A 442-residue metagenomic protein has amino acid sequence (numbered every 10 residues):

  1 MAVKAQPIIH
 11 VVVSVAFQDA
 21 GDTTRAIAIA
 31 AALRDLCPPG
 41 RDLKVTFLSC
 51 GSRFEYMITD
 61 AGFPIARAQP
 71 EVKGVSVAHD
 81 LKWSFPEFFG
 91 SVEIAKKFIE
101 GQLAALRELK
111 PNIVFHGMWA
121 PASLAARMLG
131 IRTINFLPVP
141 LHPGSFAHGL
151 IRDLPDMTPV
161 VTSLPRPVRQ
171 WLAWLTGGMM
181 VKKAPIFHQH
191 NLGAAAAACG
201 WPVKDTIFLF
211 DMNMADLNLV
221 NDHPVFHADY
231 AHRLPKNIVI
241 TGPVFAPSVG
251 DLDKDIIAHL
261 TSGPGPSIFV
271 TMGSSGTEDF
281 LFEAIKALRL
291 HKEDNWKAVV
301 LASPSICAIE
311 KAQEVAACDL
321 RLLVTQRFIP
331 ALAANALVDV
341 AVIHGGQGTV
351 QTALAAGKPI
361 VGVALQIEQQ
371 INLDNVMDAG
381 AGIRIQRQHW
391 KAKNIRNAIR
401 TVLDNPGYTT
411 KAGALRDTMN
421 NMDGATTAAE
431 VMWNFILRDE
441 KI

Functional and structural regions predicted by a protein language model:
M1-A5, L192-P202, T241-A258: Short N-terminal or domain-adjacent regulatory/targeting segments
M1-R169, E283, L288-I442: Glycosyltransferase specificity loop/lid
V3, L209-D211, Y230, A258-L260 (+1 more regions): Short secondary-structure boundary/capping segments
A5-H10, M214-A215, G263-S267: A short, charged/proline- and glycine-enriched loop that marks the coil->beta-strand transition at the N-terminal
R25, I29-A32, D229-K311: Conserved catalytic-core segment of nucleotide-activated headgroup transferases in glycan assembly
A120-P121, P140-H142, P224-H227, F245-A246 (+1 more regions): Short, solvent-exposed loop/turn segments at secondary-structure junctions
I134-A228, R233-N237: Active-site-proximal region of nucleotide-activated glycan assembly enzymes, centered on histidine/acidic-rich loops
L217-N221, I240, V270, V324-T325: Short hydrophobic-aromatic micro-motifs
